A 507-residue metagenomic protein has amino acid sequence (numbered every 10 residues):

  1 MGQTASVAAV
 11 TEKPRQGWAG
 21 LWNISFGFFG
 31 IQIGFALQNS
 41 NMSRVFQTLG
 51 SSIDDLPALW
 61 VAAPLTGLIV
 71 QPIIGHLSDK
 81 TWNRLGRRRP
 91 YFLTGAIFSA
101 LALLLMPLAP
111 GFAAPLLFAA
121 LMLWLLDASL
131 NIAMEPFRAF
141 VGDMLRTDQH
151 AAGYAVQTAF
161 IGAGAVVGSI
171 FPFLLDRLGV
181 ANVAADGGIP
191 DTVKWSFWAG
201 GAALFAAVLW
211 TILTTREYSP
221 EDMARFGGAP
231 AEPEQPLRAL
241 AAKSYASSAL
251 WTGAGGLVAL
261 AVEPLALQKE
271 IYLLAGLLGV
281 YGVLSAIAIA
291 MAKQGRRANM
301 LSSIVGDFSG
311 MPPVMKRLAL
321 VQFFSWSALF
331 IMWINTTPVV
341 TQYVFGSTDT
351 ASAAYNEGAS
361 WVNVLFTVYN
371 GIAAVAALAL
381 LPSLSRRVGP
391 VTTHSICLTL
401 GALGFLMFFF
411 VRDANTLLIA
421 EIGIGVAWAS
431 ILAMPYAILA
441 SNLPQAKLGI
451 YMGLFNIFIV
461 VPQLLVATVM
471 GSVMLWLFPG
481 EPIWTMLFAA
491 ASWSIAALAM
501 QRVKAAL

Functional and structural regions predicted by a protein language model:
M1-W18, P110, A114-A120, A133 (+3 more regions): Intracellular loop-helix junctions on the cytosolic face of multi-pass helical membrane proteins
S6-T66, A259, R317-V321, S325-D349: Helix-loop boundary and gating motifs at the non-cytosolic
I53-D54, T147-V156, A359, L443-F455: Loop-to-transmembrane helix entry/capping segments in MFS-fold secondary transporters and related SLC/MFSD carriers
I69-L85, A376-P390, M474: Helix-to-loop junctions at the C-terminal end of transmembrane segments in multipass secondary transporters
F92-A113, T399-R412: C-terminal ends and interior cores of transmembrane alpha-helices in multi-pass membrane transporters/permeases
A102-A133, T416-S430: Hydrophobic core of transmembrane alpha-helices in multi-pass small-molecule transporters, especially MFS/SLC-type
I132-L145, S430-P444: Intracellular juxtamembrane helix-capping segments at the cytosolic ends of symmetry-related transmembrane helices
T392-M434: C-terminal transmembrane helical hairpin of 12-TM major facilitator-type secondary transporters
